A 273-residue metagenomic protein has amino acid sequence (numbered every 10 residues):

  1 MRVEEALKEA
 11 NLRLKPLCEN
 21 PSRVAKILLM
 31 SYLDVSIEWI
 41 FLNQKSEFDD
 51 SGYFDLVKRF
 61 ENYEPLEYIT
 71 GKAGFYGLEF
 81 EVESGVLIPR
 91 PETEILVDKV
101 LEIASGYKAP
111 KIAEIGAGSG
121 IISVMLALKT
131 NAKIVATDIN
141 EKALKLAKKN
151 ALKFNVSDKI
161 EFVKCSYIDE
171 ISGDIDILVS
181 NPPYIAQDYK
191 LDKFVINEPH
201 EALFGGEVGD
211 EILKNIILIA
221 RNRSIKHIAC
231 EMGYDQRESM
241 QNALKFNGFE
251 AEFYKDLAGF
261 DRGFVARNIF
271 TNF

Functional and structural regions predicted by a protein language model:
M1-F48, G52-Y53: A short N-terminal interaction module
L14, A104, A151, A220 (+1 more regions): Conserved hydrophobic residues forming the short capping helix/wall of the S-adenosyl-L-methionine
L28, Y63, T93, I122 (+3 more regions): Residue-level signal for inorganic ion chemistry
S31-E102: Conserved AdoMet
E92-L191: Conserved SAM/SAH cofactor-binding pocket of Class I
A136, G205, A229: Conserved SAM-binding loop
Y184-I212: Mobile active-site "lid"/loop adjacent to the S-adenosyl-L-methionine
V208-A266: Conserved Class I SAM-dependent methyltransferase catalytic core
